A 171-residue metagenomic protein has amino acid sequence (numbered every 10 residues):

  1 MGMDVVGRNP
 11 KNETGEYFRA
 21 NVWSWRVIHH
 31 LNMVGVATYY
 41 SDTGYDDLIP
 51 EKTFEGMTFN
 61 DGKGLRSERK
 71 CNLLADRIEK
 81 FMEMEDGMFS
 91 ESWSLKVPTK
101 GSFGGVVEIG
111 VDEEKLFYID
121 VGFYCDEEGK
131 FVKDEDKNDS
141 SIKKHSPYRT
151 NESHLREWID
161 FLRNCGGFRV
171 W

Functional and structural regions predicted by a protein language model:
M1-W171: Acidic (Asp/Glu-rich) sequence patches and key acidic residues that form negatively charged surfaces used
